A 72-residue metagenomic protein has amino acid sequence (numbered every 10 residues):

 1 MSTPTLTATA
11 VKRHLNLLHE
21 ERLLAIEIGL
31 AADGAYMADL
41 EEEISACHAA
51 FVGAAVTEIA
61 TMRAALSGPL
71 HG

Functional and structural regions predicted by a protein language model:
S2-G72: Extended, charge-rich alpha-helical interface modules
